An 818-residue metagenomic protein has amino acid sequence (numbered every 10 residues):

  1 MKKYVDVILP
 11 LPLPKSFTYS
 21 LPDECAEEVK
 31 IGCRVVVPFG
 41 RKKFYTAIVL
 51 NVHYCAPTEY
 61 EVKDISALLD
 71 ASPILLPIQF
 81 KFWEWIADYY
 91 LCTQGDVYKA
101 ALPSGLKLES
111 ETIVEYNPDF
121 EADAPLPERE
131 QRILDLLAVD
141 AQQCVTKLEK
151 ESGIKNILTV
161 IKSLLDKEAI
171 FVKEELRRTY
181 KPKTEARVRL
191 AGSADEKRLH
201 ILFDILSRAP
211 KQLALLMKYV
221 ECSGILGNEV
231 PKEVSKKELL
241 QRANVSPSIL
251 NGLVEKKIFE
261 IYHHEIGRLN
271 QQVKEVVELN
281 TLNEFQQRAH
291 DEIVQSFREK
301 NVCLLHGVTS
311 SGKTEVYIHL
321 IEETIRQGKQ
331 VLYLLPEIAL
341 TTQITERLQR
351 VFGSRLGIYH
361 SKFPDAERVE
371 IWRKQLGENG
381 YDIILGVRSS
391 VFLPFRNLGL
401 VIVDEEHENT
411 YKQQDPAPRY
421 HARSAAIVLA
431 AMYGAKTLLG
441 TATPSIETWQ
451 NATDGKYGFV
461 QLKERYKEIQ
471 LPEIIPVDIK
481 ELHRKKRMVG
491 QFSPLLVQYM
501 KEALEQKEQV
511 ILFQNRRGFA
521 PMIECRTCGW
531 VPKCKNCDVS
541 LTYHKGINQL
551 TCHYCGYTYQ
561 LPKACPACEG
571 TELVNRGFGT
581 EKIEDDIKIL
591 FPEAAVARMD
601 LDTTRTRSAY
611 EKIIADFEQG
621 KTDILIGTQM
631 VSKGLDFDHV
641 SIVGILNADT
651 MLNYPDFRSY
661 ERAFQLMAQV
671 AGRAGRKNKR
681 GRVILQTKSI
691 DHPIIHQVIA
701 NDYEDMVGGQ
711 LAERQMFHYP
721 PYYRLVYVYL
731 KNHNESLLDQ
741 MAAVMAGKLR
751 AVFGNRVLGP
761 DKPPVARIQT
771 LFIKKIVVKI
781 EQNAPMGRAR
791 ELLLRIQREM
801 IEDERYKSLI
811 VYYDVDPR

Functional and structural regions predicted by a protein language model:
M1-I384, S390-T441, T453-I469, V752 (+2 more regions): Accessory, non-ATPase domains that flank or precede helicase/AAA+ motor cores in DNA-metabolism machines
K15-F17, S235, R724-V726, F772-K774: Short amphipathic alpha-helical segments
R34-V35, F82-I86, L725-V726, L730 (+2 more regions): Hydrophobic/aromatic-rich, well-ordered segments within soluble, folded domains that form packed cores
L91, P103, G153, E168 (+6 more regions): Glycine-centered secondary-structure boundary/capping sites
V277-N283, Q287-D291, E299-D739, G747-K748 (+3 more regions): Inter-lobe coupling/hinge segments of SF2-like helicase ATPases
F591-A594, L749-V757, E802-Y806: Short secondary-structure junctions
G747, A751-F772, V811: A carboxyl-terminal module marker
